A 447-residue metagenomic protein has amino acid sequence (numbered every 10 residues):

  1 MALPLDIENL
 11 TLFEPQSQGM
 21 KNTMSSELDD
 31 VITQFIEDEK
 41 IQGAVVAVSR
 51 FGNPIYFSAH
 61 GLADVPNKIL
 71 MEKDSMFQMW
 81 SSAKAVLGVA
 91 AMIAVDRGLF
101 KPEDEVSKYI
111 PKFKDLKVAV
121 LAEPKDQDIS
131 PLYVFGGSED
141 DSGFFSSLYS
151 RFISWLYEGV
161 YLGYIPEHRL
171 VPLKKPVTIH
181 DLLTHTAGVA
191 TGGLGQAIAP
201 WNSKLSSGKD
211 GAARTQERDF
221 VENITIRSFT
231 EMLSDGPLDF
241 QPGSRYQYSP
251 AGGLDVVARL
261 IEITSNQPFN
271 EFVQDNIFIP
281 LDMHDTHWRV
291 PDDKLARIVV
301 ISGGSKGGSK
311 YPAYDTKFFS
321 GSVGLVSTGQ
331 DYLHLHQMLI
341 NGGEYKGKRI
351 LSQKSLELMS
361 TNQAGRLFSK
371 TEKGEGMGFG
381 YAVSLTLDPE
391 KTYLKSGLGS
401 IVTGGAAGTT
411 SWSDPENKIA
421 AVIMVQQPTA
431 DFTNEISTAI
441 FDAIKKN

Functional and structural regions predicted by a protein language model:
L5-I7, D115-L398: Short, surface-exposed loop or secondary-structure junction motifs that flank catalytic or metal-binding residues
L5-Q16: Acidic/histidine-rich, surface-exposed loop or edge segments in extracytoplasmic proteins
Q16-M79, L99-K101, D115-Q127, K310 (+1 more regions): Short, conserved catalytic-motif segment at the N-terminal edge
D29-T33, V46, G52, F77-V106 (+4 more regions): Active-site SXXK
V45-A47, D181-L183, H287, S411-W412 (+1 more regions): Structural recognition of the beta-strand scaffold that forms the well-ordered cores of secreted hydrolase catalytic
I55-Y56, V257, S411-W412, N417-Q427: Short, well-ordered beta-strand elements
F318-L325, S400-W412, V425-T429: Glycine-rich phosphate/pyrophosphate-binding beta-alpha loops
P428-N447: Generic C-terminus detector
